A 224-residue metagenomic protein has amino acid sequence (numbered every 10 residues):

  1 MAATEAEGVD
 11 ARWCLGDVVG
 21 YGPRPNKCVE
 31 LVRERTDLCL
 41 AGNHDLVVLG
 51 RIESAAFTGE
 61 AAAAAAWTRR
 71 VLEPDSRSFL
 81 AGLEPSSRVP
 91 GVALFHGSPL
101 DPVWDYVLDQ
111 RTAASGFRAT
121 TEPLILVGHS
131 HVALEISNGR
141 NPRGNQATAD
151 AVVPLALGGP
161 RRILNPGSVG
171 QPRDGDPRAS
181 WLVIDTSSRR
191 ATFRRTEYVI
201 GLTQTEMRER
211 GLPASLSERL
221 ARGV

Functional and structural regions predicted by a protein language model:
M1-R77: Core catalytic region of metal-dependent phosphoesterases/phosphodiesterases, especially metallo-beta-lactamase-like
T4-V9, V89, A119-T121, L157-G158: Glycine-rich phosphate-binding loop signature in dinucleotide/nucleotide-binding domains
R12-D17, L38-N43, F95, L124-H129 (+1 more regions): Active-site neighborhood of phospho(di)ester-bond hydrolases with catalytic His/Asp-centered motifs
G20-G22, H44-L49, R88, L100-P102 (+2 more regions): Active-site environment of divalent metal-dependent phosphoester hydrolases
V29-V32, A56-F57, R111-T112, N141-N145 (+1 more regions): Glycine-rich, phosphate-binding/catalytic loops in enzymes
S78-T112, R118-T121, S130: Internal, conserved structured core segments that host functional sites
Q110-P154, G159-L164: Anionic-ligand binding region
R140-V224: Acidic, His/Gly-rich catalytic cores of divalent-metal-dependent hydrolytic chemistry
